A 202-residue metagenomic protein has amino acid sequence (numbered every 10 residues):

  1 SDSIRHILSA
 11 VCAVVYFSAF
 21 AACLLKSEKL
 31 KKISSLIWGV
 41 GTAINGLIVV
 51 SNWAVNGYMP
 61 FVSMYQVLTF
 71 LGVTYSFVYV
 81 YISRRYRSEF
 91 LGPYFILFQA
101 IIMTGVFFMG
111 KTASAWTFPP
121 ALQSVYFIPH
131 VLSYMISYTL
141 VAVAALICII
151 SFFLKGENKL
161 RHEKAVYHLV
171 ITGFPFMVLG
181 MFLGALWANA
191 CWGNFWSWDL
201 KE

Functional and structural regions predicted by a protein language model:
S1-E202: Polytopic transmembrane helical bundles with strong interfacial aromatic enrichment
